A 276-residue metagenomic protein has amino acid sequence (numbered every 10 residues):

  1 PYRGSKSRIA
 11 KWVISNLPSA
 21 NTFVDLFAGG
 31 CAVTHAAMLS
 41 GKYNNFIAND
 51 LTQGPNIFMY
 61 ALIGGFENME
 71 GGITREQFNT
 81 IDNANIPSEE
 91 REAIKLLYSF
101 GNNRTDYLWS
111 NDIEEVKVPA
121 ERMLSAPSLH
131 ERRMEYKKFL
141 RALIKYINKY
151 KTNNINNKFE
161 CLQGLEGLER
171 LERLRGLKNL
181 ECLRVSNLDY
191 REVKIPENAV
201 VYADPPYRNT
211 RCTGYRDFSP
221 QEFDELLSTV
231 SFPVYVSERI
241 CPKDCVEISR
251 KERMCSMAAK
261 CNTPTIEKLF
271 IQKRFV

Functional and structural regions predicted by a protein language model:
P1-S40: S-adenosyl-L-methionine
S15-S19, L39, N85-P87, K178-L180 (+2 more regions): Flexible, charged surface loops at secondary-structure boundaries
N21, F46, V200: Hydrophobic "anchor" residues on beta-strands that sit immediately upstream of conserved functional sites
D25-A28, N49-L51, S186-D189, A203-P206 (+2 more regions): Short His-Asn-centered micro-motif
G30-V33, Q53-P55, Y98-G101, Y190-V193 (+3 more regions): Short, solvent-exposed loop/turn segments at secondary-structure junctions
S40, N44-L180: Class I S-adenosyl-L-methionine-dependent methyltransferase module
L183-S219: Active-site segment flanking the S-adenosylmethionine/decSAM binding pocket in AdoMet-dependent transferases
R208-N209, T213-V276: Long, positively charged, glycine-interspersed low-complexity recognition regions
